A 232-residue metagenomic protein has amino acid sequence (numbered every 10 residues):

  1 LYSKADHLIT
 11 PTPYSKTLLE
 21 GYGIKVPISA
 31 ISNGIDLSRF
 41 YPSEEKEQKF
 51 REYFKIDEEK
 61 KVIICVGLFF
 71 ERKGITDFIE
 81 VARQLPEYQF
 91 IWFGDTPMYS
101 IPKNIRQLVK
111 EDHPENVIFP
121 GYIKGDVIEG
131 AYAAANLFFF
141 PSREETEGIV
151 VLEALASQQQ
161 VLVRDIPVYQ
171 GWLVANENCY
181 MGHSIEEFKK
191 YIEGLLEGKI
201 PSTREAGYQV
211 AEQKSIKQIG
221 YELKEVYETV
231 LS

Functional and structural regions predicted by a protein language model:
Y14, G34: Carbohydrate-associated surface elements
A30, I166-N176, Y180-M181: Short acidic/histidine- and often glycine-rich active-site loop of Leloir-type glycosyltransferases that engages
I35, V66, Q89-I105, F119-G121: Glycosyltransferase donor-sugar binding loop
K61, C65-Q84: A conserved mid-protein helix/loop that constitutes part of the nucleotide-sugar donor-binding site
Y122-I123, G130-A135: Short alpha-helical donor nucleotide-sugar binding micro-motif in glycosyltransferases
R143: Aromatic "clamp/platform" in nucleotide-sugar-dependent glycosyltransferases that forms part of the donor/acceptor
Q160-V163: Short hydrophobic beta-strand element within catalytic cores of glycosyltransferases and related nucleotide-activated
A175-E186, E193-K199: Conserved acidic donor-binding segment of nucleotide-sugar-dependent glycosyltransferases
